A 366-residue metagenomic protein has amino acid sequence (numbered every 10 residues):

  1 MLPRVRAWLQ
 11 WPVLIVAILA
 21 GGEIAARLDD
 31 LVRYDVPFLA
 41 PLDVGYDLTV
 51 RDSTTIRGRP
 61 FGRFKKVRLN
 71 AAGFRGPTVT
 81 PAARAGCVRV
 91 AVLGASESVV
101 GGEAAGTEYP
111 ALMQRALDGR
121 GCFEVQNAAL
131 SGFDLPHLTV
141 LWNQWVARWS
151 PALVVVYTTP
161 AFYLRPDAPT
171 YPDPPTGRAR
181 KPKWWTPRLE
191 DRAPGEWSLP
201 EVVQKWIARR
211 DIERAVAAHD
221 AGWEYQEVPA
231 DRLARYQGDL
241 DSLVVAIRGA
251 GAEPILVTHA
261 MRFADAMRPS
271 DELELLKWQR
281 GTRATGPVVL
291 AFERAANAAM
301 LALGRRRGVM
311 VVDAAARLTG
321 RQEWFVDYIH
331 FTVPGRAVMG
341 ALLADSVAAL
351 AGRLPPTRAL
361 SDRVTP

Functional and structural regions predicted by a protein language model:
W8-Q10, Y236, M310, F325-T365: Histidine-centered active-site loop/cap adjacent to the catalytic His in serine esterases/O-acetyl transfer systems
Q10-A25: Hydrophobic membrane-insertion alpha-helices, especially the h-region of bacterial N-terminal signal peptides
I24-P37, P166, A266: Helix-to-loop transition at the C-terminal end of transmembrane segments
V32-A116, P366: Membrane/wall-proximal cationic-aromatic binding patches
R89-L93, Q126, V154-V156: Conserved beta-strand elements of the Class I
T107, T159-L301, T319-Q322, T357-S361 (+1 more regions): Serine-dependent acyl-ester chemistry module
G121-A147: A conserved hydrophobic secondary-structure block that centers on an alpha-helix together with its immediately flanking
V146-V155, T159: Proline-aspartate-enriched helix->loop->beta-strand connector
